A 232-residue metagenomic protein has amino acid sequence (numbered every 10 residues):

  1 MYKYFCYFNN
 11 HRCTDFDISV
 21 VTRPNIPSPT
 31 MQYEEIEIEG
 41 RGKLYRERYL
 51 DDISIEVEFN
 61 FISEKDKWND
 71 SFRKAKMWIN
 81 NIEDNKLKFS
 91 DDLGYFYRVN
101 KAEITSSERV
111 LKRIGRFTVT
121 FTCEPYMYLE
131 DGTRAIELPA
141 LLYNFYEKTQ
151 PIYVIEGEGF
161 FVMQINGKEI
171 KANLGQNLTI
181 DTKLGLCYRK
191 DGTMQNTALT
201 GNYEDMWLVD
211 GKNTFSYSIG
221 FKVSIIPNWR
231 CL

Functional and structural regions predicted by a protein language model:
M1-E34: Polar/acidic, low-complexity leader/linker segments enriched in S/T/G and N/D
M1-K3, I79-D84, I155-G159, T182-L184: A short, compositionally biased
Y7, N60-A102: Short, acidic/charged, Gly/Pro-enriched secondary-structure junctions
R12-S19, F96-E103, I170-G175, T197-T200 (+1 more regions): Short amphipathic beta-strand/extended segments with alternating polar/hydrophobic composition
T22, I26, K86-Y128: Short beta-strand and beta-hairpin "edge-sheet" elements
I36, G40-D66, R113-Y126, N213: Oligomerization/assembly interface segments of phage tail-like spikes and tubes
Y49-I53, I79-N81, L111-G115, F145-E147 (+1 more regions): Solvent-exposed loop and beta-edge segments used for protein-protein assembly and interaction
M127-L232: Intrinsically disordered, low-complexity segments enriched in serine, threonine, and glycine
